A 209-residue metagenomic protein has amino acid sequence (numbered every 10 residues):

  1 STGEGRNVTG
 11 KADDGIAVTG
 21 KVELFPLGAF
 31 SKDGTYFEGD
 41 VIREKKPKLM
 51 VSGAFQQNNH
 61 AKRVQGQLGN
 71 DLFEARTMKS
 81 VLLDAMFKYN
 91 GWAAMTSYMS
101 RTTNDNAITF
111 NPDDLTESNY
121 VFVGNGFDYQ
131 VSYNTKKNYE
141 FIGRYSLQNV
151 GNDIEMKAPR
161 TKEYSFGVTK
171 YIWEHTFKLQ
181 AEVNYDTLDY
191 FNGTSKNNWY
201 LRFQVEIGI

Functional and structural regions predicted by a protein language model:
G5-D33: Internal alpha/beta core interface subdomains
D13, L68-D71, F110-E117, A158-E163 (+1 more regions): Flexible, surface-exposed loop regions and adjacent strand-edge segments of Gram-negative outer-membrane beta-barrel
D14-V18, P47, T77-V81, V121-F127 (+2 more regions): Residues that define the transmembrane beta-barrel architecture of outer-membrane proteins
T19-A29, V168-K170, F177, K196-I209: Outer-membrane beta-barrel "beta-signal"
E23-P26, S31-G151: Detector for outer-membrane/organellar transmembrane beta-barrel domains, recognizing the amphipathic beta-strand
F55-N58, K62, L179-F203: Outer-membrane beta-barrel translocator/channel fold
F87-G91, I172-E174, I209: A generic beta-sheet turn/junction motif
S132-Q180: C-terminal hydrophobic structural anchor segments that stabilize assembly/packing rather than catalytic chemistry
